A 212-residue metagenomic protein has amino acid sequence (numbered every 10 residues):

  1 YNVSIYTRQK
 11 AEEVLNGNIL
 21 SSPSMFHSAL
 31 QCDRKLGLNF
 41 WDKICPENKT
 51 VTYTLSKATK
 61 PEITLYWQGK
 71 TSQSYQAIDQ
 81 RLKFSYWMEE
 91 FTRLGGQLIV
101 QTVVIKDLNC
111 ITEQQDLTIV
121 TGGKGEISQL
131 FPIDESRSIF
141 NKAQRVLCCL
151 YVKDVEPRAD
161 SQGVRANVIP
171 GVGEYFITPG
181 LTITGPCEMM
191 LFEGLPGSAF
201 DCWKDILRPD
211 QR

Functional and structural regions predicted by a protein language model:
Y1-Q9: N-terminal Rossmann-like FAD-binding beta1-loop-alpha1 element of flavoenzymes
Q9-A58: N-terminal FAD cofactor-binding segment of flavoenzymes
A11, K124-E126, L195-S198: Short, solvent-exposed loop/turn segments at secondary-structure junctions
E13-S21, Q73, W203-P209: Short, flexible/disordered intra-domain loops and linkers
K35, D42-L117, G122-L130: Conserved N-terminal helical subregion
D107-N109, E135-I139, Y175-G180: Catalytic micro-motifs at enzyme active sites that drive phosphoryl/nucleotidyl and oxygen chemistry
F131-N167: Central beta-strand plus flanking loop segment that forms part of the substrate or channel wall within the catalytic
G171-R212: Conserved FAD/dinucleotide-binding core of flavoprotein oxidoreductases
